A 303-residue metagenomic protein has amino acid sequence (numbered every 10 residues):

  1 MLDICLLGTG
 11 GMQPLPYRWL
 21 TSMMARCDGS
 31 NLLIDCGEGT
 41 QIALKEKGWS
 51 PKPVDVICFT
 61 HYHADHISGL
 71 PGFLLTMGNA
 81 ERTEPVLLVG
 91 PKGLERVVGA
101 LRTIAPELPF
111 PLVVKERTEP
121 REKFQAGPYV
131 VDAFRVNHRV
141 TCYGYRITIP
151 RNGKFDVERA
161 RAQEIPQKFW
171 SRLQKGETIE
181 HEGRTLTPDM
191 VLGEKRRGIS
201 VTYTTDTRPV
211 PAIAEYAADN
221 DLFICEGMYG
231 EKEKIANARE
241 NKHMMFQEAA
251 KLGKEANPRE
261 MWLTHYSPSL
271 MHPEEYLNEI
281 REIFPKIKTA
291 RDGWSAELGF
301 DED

Functional and structural regions predicted by a protein language model:
M1-K47, P85, Y145-I147, G193-T204 (+1 more regions): Conserved beta-strand hairpin/beta-sheet module of binuclear metal-dependent hydrolase folds, prominently
C5, V89, V113-T118, D132-F134 (+1 more regions): General small-molecule cofactor/ligand-binding pocket signal
P16, Y129-Y203, T207-Y216, L222-I224: Active-site-proximal loop/helix segment associated with metal-binding centers of metalloenzymes
I34-G37, V54-Y62, G90-P91, T202-T207 (+3 more regions): Active-site neighborhood of phospho(di)ester-bond hydrolases with catalytic His/Asp-centered motifs
E38-V89, V113-R121: Active-site metal-binding motif and surrounding structural segment of the metallo-beta-lactamase
G69-M77, V98-L101, M271-E279: Metal-dependent catalytic neighborhoods of phosphoester/phosphodiester hydrolases
R96-A105, V114-E119: A gly/proline- and charged-residue-enriched helix-loop-helix capping module
E119-R121, V210-D303: Binuclear metal-ion centers of metallo-dependent hydrolases, dominated by the metallo-beta-lactamase
